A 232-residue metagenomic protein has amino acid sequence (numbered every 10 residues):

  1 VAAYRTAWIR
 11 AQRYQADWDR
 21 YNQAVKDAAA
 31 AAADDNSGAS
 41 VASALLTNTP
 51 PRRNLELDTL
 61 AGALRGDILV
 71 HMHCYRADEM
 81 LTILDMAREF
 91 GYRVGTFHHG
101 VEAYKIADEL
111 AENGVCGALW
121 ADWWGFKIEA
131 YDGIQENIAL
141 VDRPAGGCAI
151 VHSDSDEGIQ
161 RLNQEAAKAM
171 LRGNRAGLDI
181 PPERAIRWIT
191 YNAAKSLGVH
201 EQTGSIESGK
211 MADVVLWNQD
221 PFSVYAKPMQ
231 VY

Functional and structural regions predicted by a protein language model:
V1-T96: Polyanionic/metal-chelating signatures
E56, E79, A103, G133-I134 (+1 more regions): Amphipathic coiled-coil/heptad-repeat helices and related helical stalk/stem segments that mediate oligomerization
L69, D108-W217, A226: His/Asp/Glu-enriched, well-ordered alpha-helical/loop segment that forms or immediately abuts the divalent-metal
A77-L81, G100-A107, G158-Q160: Active-site environment of divalent metal-dependent phosphoester hydrolases
M80-R88, I106-A111, A166: Distinct, well-ordered alpha-helical segments
Y92-H99, C116-A121: Short hydrophobic/aromatic-enriched beta-strand-loop microsegments
F222-P228: Short, Lys/Arg- and Gly-enriched loop/turn segments at beta-strand edges
V231-Y232: Short aromatic-centered micro-motifs
